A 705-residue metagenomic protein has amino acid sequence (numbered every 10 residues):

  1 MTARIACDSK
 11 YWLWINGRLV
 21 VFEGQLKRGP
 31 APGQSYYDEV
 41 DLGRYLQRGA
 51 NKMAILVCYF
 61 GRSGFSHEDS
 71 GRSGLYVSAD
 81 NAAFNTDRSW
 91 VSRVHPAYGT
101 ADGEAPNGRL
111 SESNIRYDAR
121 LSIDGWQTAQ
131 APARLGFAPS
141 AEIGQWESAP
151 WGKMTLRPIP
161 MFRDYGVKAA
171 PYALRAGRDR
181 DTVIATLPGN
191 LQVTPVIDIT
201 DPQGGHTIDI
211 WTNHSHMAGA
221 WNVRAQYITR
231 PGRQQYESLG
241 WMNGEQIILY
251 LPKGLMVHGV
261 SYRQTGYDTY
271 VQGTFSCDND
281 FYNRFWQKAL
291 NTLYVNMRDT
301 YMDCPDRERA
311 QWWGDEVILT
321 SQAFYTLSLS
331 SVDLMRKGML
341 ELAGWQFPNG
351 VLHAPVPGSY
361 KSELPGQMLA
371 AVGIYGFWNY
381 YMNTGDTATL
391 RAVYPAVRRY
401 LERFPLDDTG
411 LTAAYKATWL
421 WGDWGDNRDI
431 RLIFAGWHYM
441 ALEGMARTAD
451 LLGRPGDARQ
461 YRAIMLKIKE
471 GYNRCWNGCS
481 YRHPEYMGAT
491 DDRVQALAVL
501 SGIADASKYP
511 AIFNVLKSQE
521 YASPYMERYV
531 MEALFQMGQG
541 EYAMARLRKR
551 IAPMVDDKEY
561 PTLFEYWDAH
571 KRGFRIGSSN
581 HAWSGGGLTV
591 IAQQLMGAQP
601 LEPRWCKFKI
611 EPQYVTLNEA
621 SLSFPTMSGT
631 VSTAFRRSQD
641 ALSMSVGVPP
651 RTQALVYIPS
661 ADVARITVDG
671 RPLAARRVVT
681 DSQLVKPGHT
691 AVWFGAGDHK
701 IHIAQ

Functional and structural regions predicted by a protein language model:
M1-D306, D315, S330-R336, H353-G358 (+1 more regions): Extracellular/oxidizing-compartment recognition motifs
Y76, D102, N107-R109, N114-W126 (+5 more regions): Non-catalytic C-terminal accessory modules of carbohydrate-active enzymes
N85-S89, R93-H95, G254-K288, Y294-V295 (+6 more regions): Active-site acid/base region of carbohydrate-active enzymes
W378, A446, V499, V530-M531: Conserved small-residue packing positions in alpha-helical repeats and bundles
Y486, N514-Y521, I551-V555: Solenoid-like repeat scaffolds
A489-V494, Y521-E527: Generic helix N-cap/helix-start motif at coil->alpha-helix transitions
K508-V515, L547: Alpha-helical repeat scaffolds
